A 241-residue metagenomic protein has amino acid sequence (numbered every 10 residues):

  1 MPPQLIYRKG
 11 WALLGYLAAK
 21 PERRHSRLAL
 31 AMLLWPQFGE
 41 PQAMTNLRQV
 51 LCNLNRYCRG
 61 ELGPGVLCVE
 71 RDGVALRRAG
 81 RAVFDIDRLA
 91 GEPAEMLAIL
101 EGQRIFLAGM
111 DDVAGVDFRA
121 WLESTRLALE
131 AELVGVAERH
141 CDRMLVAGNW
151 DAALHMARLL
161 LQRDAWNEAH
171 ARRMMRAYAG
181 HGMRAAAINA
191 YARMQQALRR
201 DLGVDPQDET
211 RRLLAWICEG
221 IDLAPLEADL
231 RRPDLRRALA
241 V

Functional and structural regions predicted by a protein language model:
M1-E168, A186, D222-V241: Intrinsically disordered, low-complexity protein-interaction/activation regions
R158-L159, R193, R200: The canonical alpha-helical register within tetratricopeptide repeats
L198, L202-Q207: Acidic, Ser/Thr/Gly/Pro-rich low-complexity segments and short DxT(G/T)-type signature motifs
